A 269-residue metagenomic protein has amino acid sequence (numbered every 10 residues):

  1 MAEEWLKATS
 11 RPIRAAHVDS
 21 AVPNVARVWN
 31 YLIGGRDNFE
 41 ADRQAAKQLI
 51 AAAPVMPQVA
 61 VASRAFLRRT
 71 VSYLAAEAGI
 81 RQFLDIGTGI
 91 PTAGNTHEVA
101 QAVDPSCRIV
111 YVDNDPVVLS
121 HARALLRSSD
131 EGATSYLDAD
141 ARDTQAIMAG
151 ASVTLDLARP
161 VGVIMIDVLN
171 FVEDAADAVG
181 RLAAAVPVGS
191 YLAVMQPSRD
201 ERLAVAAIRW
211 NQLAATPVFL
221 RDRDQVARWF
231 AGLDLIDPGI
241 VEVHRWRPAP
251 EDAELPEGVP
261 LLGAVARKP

Functional and structural regions predicted by a protein language model:
M1-A139, T144-Q145, A149-L157, A183 (+1 more regions): Rossmann-like AdoMet
A141-R142, A151-A176: A short SAM/SAH-binding and catalytic strip from SAM-dependent methyltransferases
G162-M165, A178-V179, V186-P197: Conserved beta-strand signature within the Rossmann-like core of class I S-adenosyl-L-methionine
V168-F171, P197-E201: Short "lid" loop at the C-terminus of a central beta-strand within the Rossmann-like core of SAM-dependent
L182-A183, F230: Class I S-adenosylmethionine-dependent transferase superfamily signal
R199-T216: Short, glycine-/aromatic-enriched active-site segment of Class I SAM-dependent methyltransferases
P217-E242: Short alpha-helix
G239, H244-P269: Core SAM-dependent methyltransferase catalytic element
